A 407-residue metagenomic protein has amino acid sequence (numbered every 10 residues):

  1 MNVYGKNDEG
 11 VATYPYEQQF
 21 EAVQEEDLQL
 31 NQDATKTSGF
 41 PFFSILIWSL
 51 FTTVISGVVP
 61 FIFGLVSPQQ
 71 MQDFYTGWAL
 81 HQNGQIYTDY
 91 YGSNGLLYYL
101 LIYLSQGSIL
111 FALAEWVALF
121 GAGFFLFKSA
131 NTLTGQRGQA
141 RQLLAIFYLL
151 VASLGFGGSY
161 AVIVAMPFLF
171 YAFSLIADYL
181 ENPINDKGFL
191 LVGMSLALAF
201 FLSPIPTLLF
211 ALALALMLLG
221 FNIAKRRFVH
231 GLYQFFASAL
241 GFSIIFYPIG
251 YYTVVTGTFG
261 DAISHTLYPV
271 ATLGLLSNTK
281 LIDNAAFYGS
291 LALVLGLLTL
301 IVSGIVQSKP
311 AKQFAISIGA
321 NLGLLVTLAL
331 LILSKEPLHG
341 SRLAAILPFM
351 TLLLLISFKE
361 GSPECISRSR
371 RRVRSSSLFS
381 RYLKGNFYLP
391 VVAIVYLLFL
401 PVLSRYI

Functional and structural regions predicted by a protein language model:
F61-T76, I86-L101, G257: Extracytoplasmic catalytic/substrate-binding loops of multi-pass membrane glycan-assembly enzymes
Y99, S108, A145-P167, F201 (+1 more regions): Aromatic- and kink-enriched transmembrane "portal" helix at the membrane-lumen/periplasm boundary that abuts
A112-G135, Y171, L175, V302-G304: Transmembrane-helix motifs of polytopic, lipid-linked glycan transferases
G123-S153, M166: Transmembrane-helix signature of polytopic, membrane-embedded enzymes that assemble or transfer cell-envelope glycans
T134, L169-L191, K225, T299-Q313 (+1 more regions): Membrane-interface transmembrane helices that cradle and orient dolichyl/undecaprenyl
G188-P204, F210, A215, L325-L333: Membrane-interface alpha helices of multi-pass inner-membrane proteins
L209-S243: Perimembrane helix-loop-helix junctions
K335-F379, F387-A393, L403-Y406: Hydrophobic/aromatic-rich transmembrane helices and adjacent perimembrane loops
